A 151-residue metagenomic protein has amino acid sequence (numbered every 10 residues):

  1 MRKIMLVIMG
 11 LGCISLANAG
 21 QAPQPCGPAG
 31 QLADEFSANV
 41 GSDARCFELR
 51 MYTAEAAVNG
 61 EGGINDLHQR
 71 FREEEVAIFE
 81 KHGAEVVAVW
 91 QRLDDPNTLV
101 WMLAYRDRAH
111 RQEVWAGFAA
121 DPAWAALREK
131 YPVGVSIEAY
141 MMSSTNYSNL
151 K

Functional and structural regions predicted by a protein language model:
M1-I4: Positively charged n-region of N-terminal signal peptides that target proteins for export
L6-S15: Bacterial N-terminal signal peptides
L16-V100, A104-P122, P132-K151: Short S/T/G/P-rich N-terminal loop/turn motif that feeds into the first structured element of a domain
A125-A126: Acidic, polar ligand-binding/catalytic clefts
